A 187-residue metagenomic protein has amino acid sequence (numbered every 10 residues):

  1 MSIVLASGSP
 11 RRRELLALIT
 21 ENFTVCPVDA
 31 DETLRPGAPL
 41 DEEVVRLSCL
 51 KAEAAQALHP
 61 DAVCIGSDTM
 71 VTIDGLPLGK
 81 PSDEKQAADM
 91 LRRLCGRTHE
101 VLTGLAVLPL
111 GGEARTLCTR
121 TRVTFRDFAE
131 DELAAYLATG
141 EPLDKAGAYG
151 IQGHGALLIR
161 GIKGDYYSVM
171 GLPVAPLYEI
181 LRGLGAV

Functional and structural regions predicted by a protein language model:
M1-E21: N-terminal beta1-alpha1 ligand-phosphate binding loop
M1-V4, G37-V187: Anionic-ligand binding patches
G8, V28, L110: Cofactor-binding loop segments of dinucleotide-utilizing enzymes, especially the Rossmann-like FAD- and NAD(P)+-binding
R11, D31-T33, E113: Surface-exposed, flexible loop/turn segments at secondary-structure boundaries
E14-L18, R35-P36, A57-L58: Short loop/helix-cap segments at secondary-structure boundaries that form the rim of catalytic
N22-F23, L143: Residue-level detector of short coil/turn "hinge" positions at structural boundaries
T24-L34: A short beta-strand-loop structural module common to alpha/beta enzyme folds
